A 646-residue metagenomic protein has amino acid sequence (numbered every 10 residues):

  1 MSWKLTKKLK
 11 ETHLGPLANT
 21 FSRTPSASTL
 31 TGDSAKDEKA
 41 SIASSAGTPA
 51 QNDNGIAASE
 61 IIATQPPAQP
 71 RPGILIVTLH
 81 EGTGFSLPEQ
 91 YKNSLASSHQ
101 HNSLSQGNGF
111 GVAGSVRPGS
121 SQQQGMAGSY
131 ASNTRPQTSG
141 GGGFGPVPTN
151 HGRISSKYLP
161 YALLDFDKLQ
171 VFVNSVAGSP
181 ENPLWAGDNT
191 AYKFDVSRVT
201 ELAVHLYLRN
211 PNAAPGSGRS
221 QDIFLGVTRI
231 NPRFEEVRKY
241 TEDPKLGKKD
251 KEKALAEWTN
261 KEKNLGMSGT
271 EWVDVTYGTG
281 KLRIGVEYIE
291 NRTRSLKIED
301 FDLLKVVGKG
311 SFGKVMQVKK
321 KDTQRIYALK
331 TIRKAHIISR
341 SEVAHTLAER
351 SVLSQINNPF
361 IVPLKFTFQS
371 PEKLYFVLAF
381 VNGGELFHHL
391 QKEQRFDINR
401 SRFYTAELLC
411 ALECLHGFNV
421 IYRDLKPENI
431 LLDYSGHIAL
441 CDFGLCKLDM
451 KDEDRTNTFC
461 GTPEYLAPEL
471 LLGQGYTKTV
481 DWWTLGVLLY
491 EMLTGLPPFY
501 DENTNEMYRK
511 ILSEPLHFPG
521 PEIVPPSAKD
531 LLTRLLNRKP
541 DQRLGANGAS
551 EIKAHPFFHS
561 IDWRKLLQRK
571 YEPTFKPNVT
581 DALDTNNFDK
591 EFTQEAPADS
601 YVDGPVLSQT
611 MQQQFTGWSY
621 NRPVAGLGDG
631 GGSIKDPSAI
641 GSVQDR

Functional and structural regions predicted by a protein language model:
M1-D165, V171-V173, E271-I298, D302 (+4 more regions): Acidic, S/T/P/G-rich intrinsically disordered/coiled linkers that flank and lead into C2-type membrane-binding modules
Y207-E290: C2-type phospholipid-binding modules
K314: Conserved N-lobe ATP-binding subsite of Hanks-type protein kinase domains, especially the beta3 VAIK lysine
E372-E385, H389: Conserved short submotifs of the Hanks-type protein kinase catalytic core that shape the nucleotide-binding pocket
Y404-T405: Activation segment signature within eukaryotic-like protein kinase domains
A528, R569-R646: Eukaryotic Ser/Thr kinase distal regulatory-tail detector
